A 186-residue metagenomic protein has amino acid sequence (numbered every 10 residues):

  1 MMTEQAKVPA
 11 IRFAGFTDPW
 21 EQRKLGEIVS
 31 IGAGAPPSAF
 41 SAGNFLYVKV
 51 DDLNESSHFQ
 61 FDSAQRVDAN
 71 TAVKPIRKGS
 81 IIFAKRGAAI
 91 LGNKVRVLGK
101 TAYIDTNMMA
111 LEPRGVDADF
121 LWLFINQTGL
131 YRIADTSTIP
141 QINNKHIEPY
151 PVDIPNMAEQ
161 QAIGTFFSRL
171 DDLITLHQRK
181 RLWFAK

Functional and structural regions predicted by a protein language model:
M1-D18, L176-K186: Short amphipathic coiled-coil heptad-repeat segments
I11-A35: Non-catalytic DNA-recognition/assembly elements of restriction-modification systems
R23, F59-Q60, S137, L176-K186: Short, tandemly repeated low-complexity microdomains enriched for cysteine and small residues
G26-I154: DNA target-recognition domains and sequence-specific DNA-contacting regions of bacterial/archaeal
Y131, L173-L176: Histidine kinase transmitter module recognition
G164-S168: Acidic/polar-enriched heptad-repeat coiled-coil alpha-helices, especially the parallel dimerization/signal-relay stalks
